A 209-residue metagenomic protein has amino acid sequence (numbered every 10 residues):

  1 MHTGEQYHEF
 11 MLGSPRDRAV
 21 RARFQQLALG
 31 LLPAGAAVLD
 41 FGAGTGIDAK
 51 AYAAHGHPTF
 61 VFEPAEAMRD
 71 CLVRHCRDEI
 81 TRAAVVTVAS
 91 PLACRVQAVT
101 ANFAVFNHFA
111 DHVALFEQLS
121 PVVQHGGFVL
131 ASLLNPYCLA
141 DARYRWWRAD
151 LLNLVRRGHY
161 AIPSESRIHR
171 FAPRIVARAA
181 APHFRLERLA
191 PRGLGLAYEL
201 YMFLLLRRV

Functional and structural regions predicted by a protein language model:
M1-L32, A51, E199: Conserved class I S-adenosyl-L-methionine
G35-G44: Conserved class I S-adenosyl-L-methionine
T45-R82, V86-T87: Class I SAM-dependent methyltransferase SAM/SAH-binding core
P91-V99: A short acidic, Gly/Pro-enriched loop at the edge of an enzyme's catalytic core that lines a small-molecule cofactor
A98-H112: A short SAM/SAH-binding and catalytic strip from SAM-dependent methyltransferases
V113-H125: A short glycine-rich, Lys/Arg-flanked "PGG" loop and its adjoining helix->strand segment in the class I
L130-V155: Conserved class I S-adenosyl-L-methionine
S164-F184: Short alpha-helix
